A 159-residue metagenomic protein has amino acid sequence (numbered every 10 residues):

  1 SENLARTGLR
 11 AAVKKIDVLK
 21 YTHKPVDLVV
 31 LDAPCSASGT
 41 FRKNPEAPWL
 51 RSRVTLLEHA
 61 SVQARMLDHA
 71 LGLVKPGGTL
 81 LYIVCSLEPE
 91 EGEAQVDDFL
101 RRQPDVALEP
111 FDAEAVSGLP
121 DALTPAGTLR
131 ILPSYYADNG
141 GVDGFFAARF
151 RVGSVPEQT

Functional and structural regions predicted by a protein language model:
S1-T159: S-adenosylmethionine
